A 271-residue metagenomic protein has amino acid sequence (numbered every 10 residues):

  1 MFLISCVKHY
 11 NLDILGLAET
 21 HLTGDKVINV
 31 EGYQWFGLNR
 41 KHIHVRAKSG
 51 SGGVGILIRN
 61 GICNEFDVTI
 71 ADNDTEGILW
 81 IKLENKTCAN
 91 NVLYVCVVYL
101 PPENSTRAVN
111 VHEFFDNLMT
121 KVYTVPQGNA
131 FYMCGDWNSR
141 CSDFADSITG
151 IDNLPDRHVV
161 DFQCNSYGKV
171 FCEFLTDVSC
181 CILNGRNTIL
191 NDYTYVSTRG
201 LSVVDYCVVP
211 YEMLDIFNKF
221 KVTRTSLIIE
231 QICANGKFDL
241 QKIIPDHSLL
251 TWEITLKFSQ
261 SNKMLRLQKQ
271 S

Functional and structural regions predicted by a protein language model:
M1-Q127, F131, I151-P155: Short phosphate/oxyanion-binding micro-motifs
E19-L22, D67-N73, W137-N138, D177-L201 (+1 more regions): Acidic carboxylate-rich catalytic motifs and surrounding loops in phosphoryl-/glycosyl-chemistry enzymes
T20, V98-L100, D136-S139, S248: Active-site metal-binding loops of divalent metal-dependent hydrolases
T23-K26, E103-S105, R140-F144, N191 (+2 more regions): Short catalytic/ligand-binding loop motif for oxyanion handling, primarily in non-cytosolic enzymes, centered on
F36-I56, R157-V209, C233: Active site of divalent-metal-dependent phosphoester/diester hydrolases
K82-L93, V97, Y132, R199-S271: Surface polyanion/phosphate-binding segment centered on an Asp-His-Pro turn
V125-F144: Metal-dependent active-site segment of extracytoplasmic phospho-/sulfohydrolases and closely related
F144-Q163: A solvent-exposed, charged loop/short amphipathic helix patch at secondary-structure junctions
